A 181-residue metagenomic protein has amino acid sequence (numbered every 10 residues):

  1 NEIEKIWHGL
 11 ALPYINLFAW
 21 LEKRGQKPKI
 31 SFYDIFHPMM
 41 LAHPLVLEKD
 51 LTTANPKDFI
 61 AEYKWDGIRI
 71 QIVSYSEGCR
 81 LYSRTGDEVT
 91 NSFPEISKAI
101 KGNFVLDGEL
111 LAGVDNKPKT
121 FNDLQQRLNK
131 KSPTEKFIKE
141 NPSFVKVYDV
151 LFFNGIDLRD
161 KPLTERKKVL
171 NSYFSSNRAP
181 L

Functional and structural regions predicted by a protein language model:
N1-A179: N-terminal nucleic-acid-engaging modules of covalent nucleotidyltransferase systems
